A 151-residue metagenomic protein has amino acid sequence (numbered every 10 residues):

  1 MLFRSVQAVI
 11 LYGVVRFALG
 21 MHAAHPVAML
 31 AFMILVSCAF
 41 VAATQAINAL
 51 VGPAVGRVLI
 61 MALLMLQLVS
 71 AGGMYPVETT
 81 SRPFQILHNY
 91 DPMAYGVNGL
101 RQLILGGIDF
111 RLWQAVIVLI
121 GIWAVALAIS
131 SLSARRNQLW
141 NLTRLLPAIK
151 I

Functional and structural regions predicted by a protein language model:
M1-I151: Membrane-spanning alpha-helical segments of multipass transporters and channels
